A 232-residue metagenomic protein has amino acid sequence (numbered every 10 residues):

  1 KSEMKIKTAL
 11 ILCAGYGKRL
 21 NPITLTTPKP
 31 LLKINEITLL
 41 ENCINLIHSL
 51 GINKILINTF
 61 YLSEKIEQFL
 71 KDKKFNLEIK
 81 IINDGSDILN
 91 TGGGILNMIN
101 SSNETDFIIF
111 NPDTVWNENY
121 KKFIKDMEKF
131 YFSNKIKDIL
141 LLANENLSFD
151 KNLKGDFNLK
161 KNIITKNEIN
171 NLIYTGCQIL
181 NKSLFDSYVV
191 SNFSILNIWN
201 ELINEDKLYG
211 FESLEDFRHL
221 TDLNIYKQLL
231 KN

Functional and structural regions predicted by a protein language model:
S2-I11, R19, I37-N111, V115 (+3 more regions): Conserved N-terminal catalytic core of the sugar/cofactor nucleotidyltransferase
L10-A14, L32-K33: A conserved hydrophobic helix/loop-capping motif in glycosyltransferases and polysaccharide synthases
Y16, T27, L62, G85 (+1 more regions): A generic "binding-loop/recognition-motif" signal
T26-E41: Short catalytic helix/loop segments, enriched in acidic residues and glycine and frequently bearing histidine
P30, E78-K80, K207-Y209: Conserved beta-strand segments of alpha/beta enzyme cores
F60, I82-G85, L141, N167 (+1 more regions): Conserved beta-strand termini and adjacent loop/short-helix elements that scaffold enzyme active sites in alpha/beta
I108, V115, Y120-S133, E145-F149 (+2 more regions): Catalytic-core segments of class I nucleotidyltransferases/pyrophosphorylases that form NMP-activated intermediates
